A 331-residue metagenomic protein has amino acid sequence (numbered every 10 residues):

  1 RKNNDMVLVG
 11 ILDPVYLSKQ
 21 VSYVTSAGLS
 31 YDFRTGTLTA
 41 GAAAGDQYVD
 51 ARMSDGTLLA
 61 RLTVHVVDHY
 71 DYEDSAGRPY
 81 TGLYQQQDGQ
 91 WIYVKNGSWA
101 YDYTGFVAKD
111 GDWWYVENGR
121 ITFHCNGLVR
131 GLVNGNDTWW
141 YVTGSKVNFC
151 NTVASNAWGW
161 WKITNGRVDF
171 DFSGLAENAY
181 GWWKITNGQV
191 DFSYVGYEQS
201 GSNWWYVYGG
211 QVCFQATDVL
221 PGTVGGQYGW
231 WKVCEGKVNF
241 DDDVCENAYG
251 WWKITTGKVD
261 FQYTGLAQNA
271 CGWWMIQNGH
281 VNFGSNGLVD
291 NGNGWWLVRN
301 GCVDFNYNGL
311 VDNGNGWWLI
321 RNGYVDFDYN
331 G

Functional and structural regions predicted by a protein language model:
R1-H69: Extracytoplasmic soluble-region selector
Y31, T39, R61-G331: Extracellular adhesion/carbohydrate-binding repeat motifs centered on closely spaced tryptophans
